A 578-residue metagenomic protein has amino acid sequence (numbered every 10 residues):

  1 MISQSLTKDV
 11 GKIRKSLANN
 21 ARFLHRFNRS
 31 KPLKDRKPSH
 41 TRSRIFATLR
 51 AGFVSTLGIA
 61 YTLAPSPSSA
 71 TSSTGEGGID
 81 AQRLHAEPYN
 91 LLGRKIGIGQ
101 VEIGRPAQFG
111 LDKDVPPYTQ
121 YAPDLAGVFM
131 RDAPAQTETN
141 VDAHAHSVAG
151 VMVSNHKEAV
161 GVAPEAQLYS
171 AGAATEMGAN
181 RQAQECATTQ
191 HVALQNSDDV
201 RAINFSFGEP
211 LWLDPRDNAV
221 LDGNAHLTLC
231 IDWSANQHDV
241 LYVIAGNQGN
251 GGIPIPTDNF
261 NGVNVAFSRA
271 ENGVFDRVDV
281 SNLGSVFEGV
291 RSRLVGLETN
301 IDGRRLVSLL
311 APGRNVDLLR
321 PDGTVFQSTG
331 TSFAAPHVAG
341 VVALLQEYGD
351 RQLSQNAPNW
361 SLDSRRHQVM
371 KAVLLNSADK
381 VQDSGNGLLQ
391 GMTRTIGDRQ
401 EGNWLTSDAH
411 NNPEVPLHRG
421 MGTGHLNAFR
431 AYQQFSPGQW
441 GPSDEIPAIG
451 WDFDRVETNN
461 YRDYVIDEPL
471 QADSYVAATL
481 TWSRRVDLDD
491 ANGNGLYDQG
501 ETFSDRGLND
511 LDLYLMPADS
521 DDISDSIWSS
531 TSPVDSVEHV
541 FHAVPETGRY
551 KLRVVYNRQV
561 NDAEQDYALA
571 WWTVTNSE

Functional and structural regions predicted by a protein language model:
M1-A47: N-terminal secretory signal peptides that target proteins for export/translocation
S55, T62-P67: N-terminal signal peptide c-region/cleavage motif recognized by signal peptidases
T71-E76, A81-Q184, S197-I203, P210-P215 (+8 more regions): Subtilisin-like serine protease catalytic core
E102, I255-E347: Extracellular S/T/G-rich loop segment that most often corresponds to the catalytic His/Ser-adjacent loop
Q136-A149, G223, T324-G340: Gly/Ser-rich catalytic serine loop of serine hydrolases
A173, A311-L405: Hydrolase catalytic cores
R366-H367, K371, R462-I466, L496-R506 (+4 more regions): C-terminal edge strands of extracellular/lumenal beta-sandwich accessory domains
G391-N509, P517, A568-E578: Secreted peptidase-domain scaffold signal
